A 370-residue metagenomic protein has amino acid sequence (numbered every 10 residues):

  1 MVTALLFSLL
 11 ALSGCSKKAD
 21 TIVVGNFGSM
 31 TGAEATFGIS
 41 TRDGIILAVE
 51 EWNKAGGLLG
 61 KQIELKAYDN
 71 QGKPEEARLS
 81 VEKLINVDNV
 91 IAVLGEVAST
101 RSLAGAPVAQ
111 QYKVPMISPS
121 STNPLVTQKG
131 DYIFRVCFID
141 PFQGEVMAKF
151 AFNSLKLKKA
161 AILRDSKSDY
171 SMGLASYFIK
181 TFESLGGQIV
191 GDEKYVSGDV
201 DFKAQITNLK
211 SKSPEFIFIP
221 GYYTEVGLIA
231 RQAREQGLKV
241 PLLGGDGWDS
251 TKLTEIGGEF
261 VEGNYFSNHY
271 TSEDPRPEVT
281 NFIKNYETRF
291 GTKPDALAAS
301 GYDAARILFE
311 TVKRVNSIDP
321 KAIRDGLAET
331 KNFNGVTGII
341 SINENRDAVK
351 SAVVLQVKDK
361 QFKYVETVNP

Functional and structural regions predicted by a protein language model:
M1-V23, K54, N369-P370: Short, low-complexity disordered leader/linker segments with a strong preference for bacterial N-terminal type II
S16-V23, T36-D43, E51, A55-T127 (+3 more regions): Beta-alpha junction/loop-to-helix N-cap segments that form part of ligand/metal-binding clefts
G25-G44, Y68-P74, V97-T100, L163-M172 (+3 more regions): Extracytoplasmic "Venus flytrap"
A77, V136-K159, M172-L174, D201-K203 (+4 more regions): Hydrophobic alpha-helical segments within soluble ligand-binding/sensing domains
I133-S197, F216, L308: An alpha-beta-alpha
L174-S267: Extracellular/periplasmic bilobed ligand-binding domains
A230-Y302, K313, Q356-K358, F362-N369: Extracellular/periplasmic periplasmic-binding protein-like sensory domains
T288-A298, F309-Q361: Segments of small-molecule ligand-sensing domains
